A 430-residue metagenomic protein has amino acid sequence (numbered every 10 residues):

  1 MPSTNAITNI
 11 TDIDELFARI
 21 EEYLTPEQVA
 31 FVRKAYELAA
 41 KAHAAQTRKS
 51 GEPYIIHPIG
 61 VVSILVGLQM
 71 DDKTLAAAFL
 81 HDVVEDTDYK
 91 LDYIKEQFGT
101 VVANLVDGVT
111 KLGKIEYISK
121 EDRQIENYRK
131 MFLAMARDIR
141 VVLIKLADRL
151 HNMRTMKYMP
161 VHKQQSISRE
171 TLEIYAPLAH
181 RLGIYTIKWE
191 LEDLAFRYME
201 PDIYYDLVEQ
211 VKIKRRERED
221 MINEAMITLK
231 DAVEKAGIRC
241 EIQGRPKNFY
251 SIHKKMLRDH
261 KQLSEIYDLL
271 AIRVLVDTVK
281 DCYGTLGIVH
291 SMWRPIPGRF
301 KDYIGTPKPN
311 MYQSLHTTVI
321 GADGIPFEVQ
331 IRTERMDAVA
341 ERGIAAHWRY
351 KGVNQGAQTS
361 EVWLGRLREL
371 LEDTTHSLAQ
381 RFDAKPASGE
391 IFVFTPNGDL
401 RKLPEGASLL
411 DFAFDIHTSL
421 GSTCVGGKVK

Functional and structural regions predicted by a protein language model:
M1-P26, A40-R48, I55-D71, A76 (+6 more regions): Nucleic-acid processing machinery
V29-A40, I55, A103-T110, E192: Short, well-structured alpha-helical segments
A35, A77-A78: Small-residue (primarily alanine) positions within well-ordered alpha-helices, especially packing/interaction faces
H81-G108, I184: Hydrophobic or amphipathic alpha-helical targeting/insertion segments
